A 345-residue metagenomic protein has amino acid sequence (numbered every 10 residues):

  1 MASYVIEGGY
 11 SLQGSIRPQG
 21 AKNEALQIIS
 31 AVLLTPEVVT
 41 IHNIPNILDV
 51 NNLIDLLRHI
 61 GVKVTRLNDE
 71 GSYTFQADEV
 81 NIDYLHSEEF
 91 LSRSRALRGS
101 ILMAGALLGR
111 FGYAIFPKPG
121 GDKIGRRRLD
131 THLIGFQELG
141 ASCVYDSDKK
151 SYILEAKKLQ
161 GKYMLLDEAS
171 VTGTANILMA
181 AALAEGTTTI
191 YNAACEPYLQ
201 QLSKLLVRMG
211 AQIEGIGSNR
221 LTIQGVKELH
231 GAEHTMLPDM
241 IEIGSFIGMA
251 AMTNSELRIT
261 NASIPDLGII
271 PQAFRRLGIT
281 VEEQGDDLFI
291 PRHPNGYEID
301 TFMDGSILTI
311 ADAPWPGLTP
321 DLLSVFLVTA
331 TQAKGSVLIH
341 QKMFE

Functional and structural regions predicted by a protein language model:
M1-E345: Short, structured segments at the rim of ligand-binding sites
